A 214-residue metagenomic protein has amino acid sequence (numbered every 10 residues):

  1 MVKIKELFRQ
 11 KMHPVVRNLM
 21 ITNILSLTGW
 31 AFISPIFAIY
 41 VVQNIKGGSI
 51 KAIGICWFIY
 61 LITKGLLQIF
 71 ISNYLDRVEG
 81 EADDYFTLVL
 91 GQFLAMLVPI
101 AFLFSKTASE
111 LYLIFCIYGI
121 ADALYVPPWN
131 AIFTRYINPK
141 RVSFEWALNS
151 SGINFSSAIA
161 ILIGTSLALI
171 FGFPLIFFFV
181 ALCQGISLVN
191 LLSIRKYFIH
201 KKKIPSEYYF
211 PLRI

Functional and structural regions predicted by a protein language model:
R9-L61: Helix-loop boundary and gating motifs at the non-cytosolic
S49, S166-Q184: A membrane-interface helix-boundary motif in multi-pass transporters
A52, D83, R141-L148: Cytoplasmic loop-to-transmembrane helix junctions
I55-N73: Central cavity-lining transmembrane alpha-helices of secondary-active solute carriers, predominantly the Major
L67-A82, A168: Helix-to-loop junctions at the C-terminal end of transmembrane segments in multipass secondary transporters
D83-I100, A181: Structural signature of the two symmetry-related core transmembrane helices
A101-F115: Helix-loop junctions at membrane interfaces in 12-TM secondary transporters
L124-I137: Intracellular juxtamembrane helix-capping segments at the cytosolic ends of symmetry-related transmembrane helices
